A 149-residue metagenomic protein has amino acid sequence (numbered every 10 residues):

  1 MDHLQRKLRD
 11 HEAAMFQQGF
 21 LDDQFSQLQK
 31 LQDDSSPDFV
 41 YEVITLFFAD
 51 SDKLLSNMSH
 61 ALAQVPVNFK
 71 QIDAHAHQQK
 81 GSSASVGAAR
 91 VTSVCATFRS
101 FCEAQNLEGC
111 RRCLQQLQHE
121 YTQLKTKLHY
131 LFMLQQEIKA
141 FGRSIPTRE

Functional and structural regions predicted by a protein language model:
M1-E149: Two-component system phosphorelay core
